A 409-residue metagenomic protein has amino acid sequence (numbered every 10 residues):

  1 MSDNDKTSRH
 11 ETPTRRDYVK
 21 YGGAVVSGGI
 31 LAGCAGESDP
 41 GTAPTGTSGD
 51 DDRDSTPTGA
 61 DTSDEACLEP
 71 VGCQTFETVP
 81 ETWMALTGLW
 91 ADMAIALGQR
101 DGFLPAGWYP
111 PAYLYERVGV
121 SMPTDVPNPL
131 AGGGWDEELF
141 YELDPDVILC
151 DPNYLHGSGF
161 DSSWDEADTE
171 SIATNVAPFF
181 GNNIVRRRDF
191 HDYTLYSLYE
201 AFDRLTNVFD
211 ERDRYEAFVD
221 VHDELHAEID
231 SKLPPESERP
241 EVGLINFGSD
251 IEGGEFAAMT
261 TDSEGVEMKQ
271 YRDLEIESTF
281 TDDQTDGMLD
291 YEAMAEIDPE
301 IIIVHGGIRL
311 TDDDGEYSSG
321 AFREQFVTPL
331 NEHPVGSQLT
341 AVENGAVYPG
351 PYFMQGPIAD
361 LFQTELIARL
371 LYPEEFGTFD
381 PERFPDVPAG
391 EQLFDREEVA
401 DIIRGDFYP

Functional and structural regions predicted by a protein language model:
M1-P409: Terminal disorder- and signal-encoded targeting elements
